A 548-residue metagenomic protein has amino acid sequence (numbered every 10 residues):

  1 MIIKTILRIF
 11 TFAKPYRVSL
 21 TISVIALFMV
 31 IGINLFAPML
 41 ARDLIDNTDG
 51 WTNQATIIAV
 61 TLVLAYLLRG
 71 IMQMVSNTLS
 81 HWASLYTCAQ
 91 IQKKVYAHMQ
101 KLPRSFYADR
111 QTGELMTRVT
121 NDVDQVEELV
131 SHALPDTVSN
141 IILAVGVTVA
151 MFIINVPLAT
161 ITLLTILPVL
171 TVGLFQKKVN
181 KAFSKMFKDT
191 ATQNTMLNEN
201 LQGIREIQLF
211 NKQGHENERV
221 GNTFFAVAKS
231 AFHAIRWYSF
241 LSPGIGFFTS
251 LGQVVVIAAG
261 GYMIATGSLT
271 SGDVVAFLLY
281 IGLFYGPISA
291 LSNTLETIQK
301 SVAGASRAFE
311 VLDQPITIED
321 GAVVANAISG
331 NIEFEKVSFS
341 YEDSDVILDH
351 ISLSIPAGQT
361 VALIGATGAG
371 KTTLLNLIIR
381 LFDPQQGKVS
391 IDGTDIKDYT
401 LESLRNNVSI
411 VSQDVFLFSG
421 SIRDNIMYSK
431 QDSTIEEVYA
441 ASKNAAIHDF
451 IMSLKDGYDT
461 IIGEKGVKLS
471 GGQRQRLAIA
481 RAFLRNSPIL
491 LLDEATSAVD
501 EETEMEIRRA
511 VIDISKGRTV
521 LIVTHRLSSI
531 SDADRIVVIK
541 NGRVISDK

Functional and structural regions predicted by a protein language model:
I2, L20-M72, F152-P157, G267-S271: Transmembrane helix-loop-helix hairpins at lipid-water interfaces of multipass membrane proteins, especially the type-1
I2-P15, L115: A short amphipathic helical element positioned immediately N-terminal to and/or at the very start of a transmembrane
P15, R104-S105, N121-V130, L134 (+7 more regions): An intracellular "coupling" helix at the cytosolic face of ABC transporter transmembrane type-1 domains
P38, L134-Q176, A228-V275: A hydrophobic transmembrane-helix motif
M99, V220, F334-K336: Conserved catalytic Walker-motif region of ABC-type ATPase nucleotide-binding domains
D189, K212, R236, L283-V311: Cytosolic ends of transmembrane helices, especially the final helix of ABC transmembrane type-1 domains
A327-K548: ABC-type nucleotide-binding domain
